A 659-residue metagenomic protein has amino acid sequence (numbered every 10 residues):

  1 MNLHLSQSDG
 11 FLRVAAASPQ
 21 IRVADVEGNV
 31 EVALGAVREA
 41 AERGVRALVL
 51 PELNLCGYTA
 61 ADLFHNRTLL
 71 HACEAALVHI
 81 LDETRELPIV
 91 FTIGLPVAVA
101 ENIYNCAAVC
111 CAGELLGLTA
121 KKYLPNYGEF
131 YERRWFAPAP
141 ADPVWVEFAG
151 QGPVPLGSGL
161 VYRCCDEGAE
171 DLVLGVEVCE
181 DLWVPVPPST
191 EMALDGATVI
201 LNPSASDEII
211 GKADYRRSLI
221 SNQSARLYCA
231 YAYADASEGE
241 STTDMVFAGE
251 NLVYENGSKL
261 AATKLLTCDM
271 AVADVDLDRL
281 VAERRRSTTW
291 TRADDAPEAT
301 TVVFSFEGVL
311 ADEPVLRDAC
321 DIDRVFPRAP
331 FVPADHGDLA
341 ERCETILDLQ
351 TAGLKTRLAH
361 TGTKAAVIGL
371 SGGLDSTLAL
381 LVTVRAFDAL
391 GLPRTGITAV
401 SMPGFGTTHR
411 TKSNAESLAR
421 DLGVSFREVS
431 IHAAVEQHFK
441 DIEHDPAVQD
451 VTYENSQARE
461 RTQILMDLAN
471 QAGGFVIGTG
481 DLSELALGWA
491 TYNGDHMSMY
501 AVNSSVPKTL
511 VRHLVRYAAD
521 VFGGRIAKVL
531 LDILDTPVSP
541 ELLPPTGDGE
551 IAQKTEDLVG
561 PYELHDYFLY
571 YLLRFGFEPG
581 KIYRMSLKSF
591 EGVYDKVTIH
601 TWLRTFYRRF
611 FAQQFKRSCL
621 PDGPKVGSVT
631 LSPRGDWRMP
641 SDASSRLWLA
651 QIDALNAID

Functional and structural regions predicted by a protein language model:
M1-V367, R385-R394, F426: Enzyme catalytic cores with a strong preference for nitrogen-chemistry domains
N29, E170-L172, Y228-C229, E238-S241 (+5 more regions): ATP/NTP-dependent adenylation/nucleotidyl-transfer catalytic domains that generate, transfer, or process NMP-activated
